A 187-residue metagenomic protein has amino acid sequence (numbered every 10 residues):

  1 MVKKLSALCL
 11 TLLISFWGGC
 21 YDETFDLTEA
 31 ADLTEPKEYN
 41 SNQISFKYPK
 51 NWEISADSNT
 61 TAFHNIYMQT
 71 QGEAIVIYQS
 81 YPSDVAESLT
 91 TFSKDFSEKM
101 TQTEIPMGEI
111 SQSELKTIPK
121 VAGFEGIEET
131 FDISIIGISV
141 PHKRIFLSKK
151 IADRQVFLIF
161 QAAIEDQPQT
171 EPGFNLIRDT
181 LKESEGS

Functional and structural regions predicted by a protein language model:
V2-C9, F16-Q71, Y81, S111-V121 (+3 more regions): N-terminal targeting sequences that direct proteins away from the cytosol to non-cytosolic compartments
H64-D95, H142: A short acidic-to-branched-hydrophobic micro-motif
Q79, T130, I159: Residues in well-ordered beta-strands of folded domains
S93-T101, R178: Generic solvent-exposed, charged/amphipathic alpha-helical segments that serve as macromolecular interface scaffolds
E98-K150: Signature of long, low-cysteine stretches enriched in small and polar/charged residues
V156: Glycine-rich phosphate/pyrophosphate-binding loop shared by adenosine-nucleotide-utilizing enzymes
